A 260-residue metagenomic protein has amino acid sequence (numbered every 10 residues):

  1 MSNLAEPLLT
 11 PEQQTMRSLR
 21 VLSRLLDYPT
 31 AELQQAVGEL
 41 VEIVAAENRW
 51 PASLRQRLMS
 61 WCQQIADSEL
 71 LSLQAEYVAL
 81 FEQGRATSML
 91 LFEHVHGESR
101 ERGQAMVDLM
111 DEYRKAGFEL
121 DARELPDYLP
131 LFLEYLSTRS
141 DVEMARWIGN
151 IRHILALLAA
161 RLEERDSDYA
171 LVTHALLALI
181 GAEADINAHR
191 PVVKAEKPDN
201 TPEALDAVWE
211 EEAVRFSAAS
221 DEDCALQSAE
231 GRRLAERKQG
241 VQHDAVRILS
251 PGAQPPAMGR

Functional and structural regions predicted by a protein language model:
M1-Y128, L133-R260: Charged, alpha-helix-forming regions
